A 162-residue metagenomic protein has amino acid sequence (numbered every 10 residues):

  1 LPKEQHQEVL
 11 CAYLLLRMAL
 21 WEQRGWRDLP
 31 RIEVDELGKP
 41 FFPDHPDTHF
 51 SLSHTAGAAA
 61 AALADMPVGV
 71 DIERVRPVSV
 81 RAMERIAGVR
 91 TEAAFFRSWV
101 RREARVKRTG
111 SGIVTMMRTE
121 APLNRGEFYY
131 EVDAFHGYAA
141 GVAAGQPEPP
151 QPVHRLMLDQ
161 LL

Functional and structural regions predicted by a protein language model:
L1-L162: Core catalytic alpha/beta fold that binds nucleotide/phospho-ligands
